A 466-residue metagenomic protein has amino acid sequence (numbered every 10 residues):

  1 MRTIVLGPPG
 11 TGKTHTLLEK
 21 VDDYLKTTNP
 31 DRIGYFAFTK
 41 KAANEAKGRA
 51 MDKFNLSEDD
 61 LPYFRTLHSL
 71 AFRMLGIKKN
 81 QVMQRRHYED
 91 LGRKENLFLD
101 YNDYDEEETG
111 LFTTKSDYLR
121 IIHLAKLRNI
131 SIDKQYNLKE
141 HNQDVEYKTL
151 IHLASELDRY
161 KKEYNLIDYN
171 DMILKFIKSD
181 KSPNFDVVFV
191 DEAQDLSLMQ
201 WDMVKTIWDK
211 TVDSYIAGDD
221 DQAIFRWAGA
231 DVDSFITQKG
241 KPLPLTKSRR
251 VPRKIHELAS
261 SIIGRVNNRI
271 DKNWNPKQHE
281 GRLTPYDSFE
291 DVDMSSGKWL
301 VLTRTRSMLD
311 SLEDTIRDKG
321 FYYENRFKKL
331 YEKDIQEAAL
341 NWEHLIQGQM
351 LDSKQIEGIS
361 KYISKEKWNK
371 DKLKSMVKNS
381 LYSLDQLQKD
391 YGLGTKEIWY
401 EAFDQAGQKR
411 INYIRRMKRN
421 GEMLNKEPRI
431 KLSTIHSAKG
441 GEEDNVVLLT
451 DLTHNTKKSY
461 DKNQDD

Functional and structural regions predicted by a protein language model:
M1-G7, T16, R32, D103-F189 (+2 more regions): Accessory N-terminal region flanking or inserted into the helicase ATPase core in nucleic-acid motor proteins
M1-Q81, S260: P-loop NTPase Walker
I4, P62, D186-V190, Y215 (+1 more regions): Hydrophobic "anchor" residues on beta-strands that sit immediately upstream of conserved functional sites
P8-T11, F38-K41, Q194-E280, L300-T315 (+4 more regions): Conserved helicase motor core of SF1/SF2 NTP-dependent helicases
E58-G76, F321-G348: Conserved beta-strand -> loop -> alpha-helix junction used to position metal-binding or nucleic-acid-contacting
T66, D168-M172, P428-H436: Conserved two-lobed SF2 helicase motor
T284-G297: Conserved interdomain hinge at the start of the Helicase C-terminal
E343-D466: Conserved helicase C-terminal RecA-like lobe
